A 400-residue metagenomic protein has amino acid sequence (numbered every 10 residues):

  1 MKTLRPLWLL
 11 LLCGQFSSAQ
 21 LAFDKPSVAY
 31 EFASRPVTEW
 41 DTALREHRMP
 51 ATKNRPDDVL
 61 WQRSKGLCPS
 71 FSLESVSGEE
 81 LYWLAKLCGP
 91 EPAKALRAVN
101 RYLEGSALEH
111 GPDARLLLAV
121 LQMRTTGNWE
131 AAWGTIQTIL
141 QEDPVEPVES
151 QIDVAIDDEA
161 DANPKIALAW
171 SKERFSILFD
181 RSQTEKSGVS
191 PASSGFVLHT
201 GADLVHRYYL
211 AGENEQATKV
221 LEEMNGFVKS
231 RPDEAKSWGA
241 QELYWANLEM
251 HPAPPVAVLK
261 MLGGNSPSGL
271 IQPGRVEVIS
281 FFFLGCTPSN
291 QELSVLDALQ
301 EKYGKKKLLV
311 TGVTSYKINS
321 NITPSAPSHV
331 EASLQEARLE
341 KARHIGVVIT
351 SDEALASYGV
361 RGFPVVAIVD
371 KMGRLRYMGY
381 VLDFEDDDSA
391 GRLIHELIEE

Functional and structural regions predicted by a protein language model:
A19-L81: N-terminal leader/linker segments that initiate helical-solenoid repeat arrays
A22-F23, S27, D41, N290-L339 (+1 more regions): Structural microenvironment flanking redox-active thiols in thiol-disulfide oxidoreductases
F32-R45, L73-Y82, E91-A93, A107-L118 (+3 more regions): Generic helix N-cap/helix-start motif at coil->alpha-helix transitions
D58-P69, A93-E104, W129-Q141, K165-R181 (+3 more regions): Alpha-helical repeat scaffolds
L87, L121-Q122, D157-D158, R207-L210: Residue-level signature for tetratricopeptide repeat
G195, Y209-L259, L270-P273: N-proximal helix/coil linker or "cap" segments that precede and/or mark the start of modular domains
S266-L296: Short active-site neighborhood of thiol/selenol oxidoreductases, capturing the structured segment around
L339-H344, I349-L393: Thiol/disulfide oxidoreductase modules built on the thioredoxin-like
